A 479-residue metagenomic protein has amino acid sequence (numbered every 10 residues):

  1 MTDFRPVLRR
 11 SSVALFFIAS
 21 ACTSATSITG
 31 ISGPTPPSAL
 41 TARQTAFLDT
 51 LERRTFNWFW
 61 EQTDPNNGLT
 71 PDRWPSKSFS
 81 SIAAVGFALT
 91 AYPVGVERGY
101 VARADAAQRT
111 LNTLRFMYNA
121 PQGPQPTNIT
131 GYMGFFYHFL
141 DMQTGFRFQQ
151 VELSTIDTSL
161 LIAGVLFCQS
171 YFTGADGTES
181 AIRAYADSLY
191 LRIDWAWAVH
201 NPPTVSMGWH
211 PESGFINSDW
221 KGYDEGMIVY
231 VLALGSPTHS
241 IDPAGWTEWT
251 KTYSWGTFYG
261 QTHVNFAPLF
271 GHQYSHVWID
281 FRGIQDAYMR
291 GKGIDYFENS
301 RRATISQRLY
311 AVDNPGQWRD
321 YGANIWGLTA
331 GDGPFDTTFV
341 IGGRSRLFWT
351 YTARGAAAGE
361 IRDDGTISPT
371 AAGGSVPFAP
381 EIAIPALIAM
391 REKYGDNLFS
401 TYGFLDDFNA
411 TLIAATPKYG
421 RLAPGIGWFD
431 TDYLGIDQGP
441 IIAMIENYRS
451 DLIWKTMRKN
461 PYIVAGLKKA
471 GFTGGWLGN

Functional and structural regions predicted by a protein language model:
M1-S12: Bacterial N-terminal signal peptides that target proteins for export
R5, F17-I18, N57-W60: Compositionally biased, low-structure terminal segments
R10-A21: Bacterial N-terminal signal peptides
A19-A39: Bacterial Sec-dependent N-terminal signal peptides
G33-N479: Ser/Thr/Asn(+Pro)-rich, low-complexity disordered segments
